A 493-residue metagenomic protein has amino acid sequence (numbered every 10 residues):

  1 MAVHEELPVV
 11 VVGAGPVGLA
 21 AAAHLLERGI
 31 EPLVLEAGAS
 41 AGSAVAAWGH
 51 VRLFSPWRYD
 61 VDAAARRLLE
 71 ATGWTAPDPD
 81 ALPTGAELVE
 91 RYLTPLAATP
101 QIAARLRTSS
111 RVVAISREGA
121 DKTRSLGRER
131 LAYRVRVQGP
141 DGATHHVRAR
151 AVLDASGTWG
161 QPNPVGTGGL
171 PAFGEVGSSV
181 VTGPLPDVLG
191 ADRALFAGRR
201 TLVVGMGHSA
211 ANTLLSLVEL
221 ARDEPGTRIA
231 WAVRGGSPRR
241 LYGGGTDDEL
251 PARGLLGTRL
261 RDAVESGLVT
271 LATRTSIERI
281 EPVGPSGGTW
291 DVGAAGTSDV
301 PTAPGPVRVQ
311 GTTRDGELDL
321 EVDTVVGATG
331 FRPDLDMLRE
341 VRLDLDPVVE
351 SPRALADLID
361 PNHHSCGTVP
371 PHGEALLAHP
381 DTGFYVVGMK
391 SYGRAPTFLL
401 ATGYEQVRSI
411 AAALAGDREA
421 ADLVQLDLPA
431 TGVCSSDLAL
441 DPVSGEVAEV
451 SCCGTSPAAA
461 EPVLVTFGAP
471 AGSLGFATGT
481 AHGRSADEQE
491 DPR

Functional and structural regions predicted by a protein language model:
A2-A44, H50, A81-S435: Flavin (primarily FAD) cofactor-binding/catalytic cores of flavoenzymes
V51-T75, R124-E129: Flavin (FAD/FMN) cofactor-binding and adjacent substrate-gating region of FAD-dependent oxidoreductase domains
L53, L69, G73, S365-C366 (+1 more regions): Short alpha-helix boundary/capping motifs
A63-A65, A430, P442: Juxtamembrane/interface motifs at transmembrane-helix termini
L438-R493: Long, low-complexity intrinsically disordered regions
